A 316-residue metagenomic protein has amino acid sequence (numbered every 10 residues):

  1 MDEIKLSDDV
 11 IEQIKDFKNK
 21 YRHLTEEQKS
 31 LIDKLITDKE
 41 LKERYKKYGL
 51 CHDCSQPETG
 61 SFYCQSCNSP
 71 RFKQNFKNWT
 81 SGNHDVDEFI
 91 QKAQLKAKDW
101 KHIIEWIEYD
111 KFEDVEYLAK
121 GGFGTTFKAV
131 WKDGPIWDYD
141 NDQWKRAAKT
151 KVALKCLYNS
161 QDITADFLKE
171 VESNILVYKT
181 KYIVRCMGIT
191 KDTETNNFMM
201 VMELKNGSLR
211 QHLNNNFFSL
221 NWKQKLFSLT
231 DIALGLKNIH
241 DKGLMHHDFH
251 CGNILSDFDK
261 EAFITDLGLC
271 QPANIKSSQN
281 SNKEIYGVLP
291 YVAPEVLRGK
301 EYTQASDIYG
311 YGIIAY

Functional and structural regions predicted by a protein language model:
Y63, T125-Y158: Glycine-rich ATP phosphate-binding loop
R185-F198: Short beta-strand micro-motifs within the conserved protein kinase catalytic domain, predominantly in the N-lobe
T195-S208: Conserved short submotifs of the Hanks-type protein kinase catalytic core that shape the nucleotide-binding pocket
N215-T230: Activation segment of protein kinase catalytic domains, centered on the conserved DFG
H240-D257: Catalytic-loop of the protein kinase fold
G252-P290: Activation segment/activation loop of eukaryotic-type protein kinase catalytic domains
D307: Conserved catalytic-loop aspartate of Hanks-type protein kinases
G310-Y316: Short, conserved alpha-helix in the C-lobe of eukaryotic-like protein kinase catalytic domains
